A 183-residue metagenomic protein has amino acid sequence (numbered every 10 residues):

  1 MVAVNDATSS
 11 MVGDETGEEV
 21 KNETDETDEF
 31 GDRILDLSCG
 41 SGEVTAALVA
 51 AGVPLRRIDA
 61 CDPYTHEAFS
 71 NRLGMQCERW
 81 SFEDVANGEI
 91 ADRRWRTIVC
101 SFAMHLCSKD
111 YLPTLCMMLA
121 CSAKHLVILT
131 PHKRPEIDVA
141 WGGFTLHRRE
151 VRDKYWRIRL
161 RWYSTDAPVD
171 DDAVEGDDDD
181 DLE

Functional and structural regions predicted by a protein language model:
M1-T27: S-adenosyl-L-methionine
F30-L35, C39-G88: Class I SAM-dependent methyltransferase SAM/SAH-binding core
V49, M104, S108, M117-A120: Amphipathic alpha-helical interaction motifs in eukaryotic regulatory proteins
L55, G74, W95, S122-A123: Short, well-ordered alpha-helix to beta-strand connector turns
W95-D110: A short SAM/SAH-binding and catalytic strip from SAM-dependent methyltransferases
P113-H125: A short glycine-rich, Lys/Arg-flanked "PGG" loop and its adjoining helix->strand segment in the class I
S122-P135: Conserved beta-strand signature within the Rossmann-like core of class I S-adenosyl-L-methionine
R134-E183: Class I S-adenosyl-L-methionine
